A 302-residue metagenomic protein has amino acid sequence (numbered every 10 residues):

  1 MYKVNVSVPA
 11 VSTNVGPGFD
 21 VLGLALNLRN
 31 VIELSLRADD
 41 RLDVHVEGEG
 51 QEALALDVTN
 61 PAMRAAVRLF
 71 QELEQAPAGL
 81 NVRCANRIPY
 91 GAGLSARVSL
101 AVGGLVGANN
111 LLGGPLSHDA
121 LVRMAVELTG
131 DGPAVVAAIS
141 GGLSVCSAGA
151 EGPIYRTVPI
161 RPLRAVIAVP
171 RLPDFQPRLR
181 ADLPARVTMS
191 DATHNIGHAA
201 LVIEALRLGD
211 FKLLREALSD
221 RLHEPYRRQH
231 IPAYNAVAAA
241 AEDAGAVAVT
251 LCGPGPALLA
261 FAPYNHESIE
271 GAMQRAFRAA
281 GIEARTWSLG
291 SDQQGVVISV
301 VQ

Functional and structural regions predicted by a protein language model:
M1-A92, V106, N110, G114 (+2 more regions): ATP-binding N-lobe of GHMP and related small-molecule kinases
N5, V21, V31, L143-V145 (+2 more regions): Conserved hydrophobic/aromatic beta-strand scaffold that supports enzyme active sites
V11-S12, P170, A239, A248-Y264: Acyl-group transfer acyltransferase/transacylase scaffold of fatty acid/polyketide systems
V58-P61, A96-A101, H198: Catalytic-loop motifs flanking and including active-site residues across diverse enzymes
P77-R83, A248, E283-R285: Residues at or immediately flanking beta-strands
N86-G114, H118-V135: Glycine/small-residue-rich loop that forms an oxyanion/phosphate-binding "nest" at active or ligand-binding sites
G93-L100, M189-T193, V247-G253: Short glycine/threonine-rich catalytic loop with a Thr-x-Gly-x-Asp
L116-A244, Y264-Q302: ATP-dependent small-molecule kinase catalytic core of the GHMP/sugar-kinase superfamily and closely related
